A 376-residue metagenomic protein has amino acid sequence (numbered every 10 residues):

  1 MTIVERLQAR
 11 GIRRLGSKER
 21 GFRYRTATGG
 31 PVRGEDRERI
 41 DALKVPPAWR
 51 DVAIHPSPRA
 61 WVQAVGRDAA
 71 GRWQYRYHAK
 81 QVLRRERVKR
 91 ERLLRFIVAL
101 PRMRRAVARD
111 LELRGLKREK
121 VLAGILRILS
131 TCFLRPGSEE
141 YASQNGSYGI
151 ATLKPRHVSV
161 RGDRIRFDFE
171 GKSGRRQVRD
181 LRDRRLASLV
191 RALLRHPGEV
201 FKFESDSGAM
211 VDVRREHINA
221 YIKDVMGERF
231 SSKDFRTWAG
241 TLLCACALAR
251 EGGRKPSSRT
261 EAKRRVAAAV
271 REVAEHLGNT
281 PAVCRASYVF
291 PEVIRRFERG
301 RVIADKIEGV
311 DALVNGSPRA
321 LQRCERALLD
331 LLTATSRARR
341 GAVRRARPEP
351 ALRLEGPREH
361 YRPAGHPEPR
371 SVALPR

Functional and structural regions predicted by a protein language model:
M1-Y148, T152-V266, V270-L277, A286 (+2 more regions): A positively charged, amphipathic N-terminal helix/segment that binds anionic biomolecules
R250-G252, R259-H366, R370-R376: Acidic, low-complexity interaction regions
